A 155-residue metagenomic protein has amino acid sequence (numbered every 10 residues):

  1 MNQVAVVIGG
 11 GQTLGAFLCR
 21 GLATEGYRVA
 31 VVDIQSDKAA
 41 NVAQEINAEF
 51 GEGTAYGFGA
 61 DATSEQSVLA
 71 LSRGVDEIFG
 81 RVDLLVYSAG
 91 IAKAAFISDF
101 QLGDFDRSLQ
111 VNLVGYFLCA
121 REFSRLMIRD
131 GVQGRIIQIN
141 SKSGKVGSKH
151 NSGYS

Functional and structural regions predicted by a protein language model:
N2-A30: Canonical Rossmann dinucleotide-binding motif of NAD(H)/NADP(H)-dependent dehydrogenases/reductases, specifically
Y27-N41: Conserved glycine-rich Rossmann-like NAD(P)H-binding loop of the short-chain dehydrogenase/reductase
S88-K93: Conserved NAD(P)H cofactor-binding loop of Rossmann-fold oxidoreductase domains
F96-I97, D104-L109: Substrate-binding pocket helix/loop in short-chain dehydrogenase/reductase
F100, G147-S155: Active-site loop-to-helix junction immediately N-terminal to the catalytic Tyr of the SDR YXXXK motif in Rossmann-fold
A120-R121: A short, exposed helix-loop element centered on a Lys and neighboring polar residues
S141: Residue(s) in the substrate-gating loop at a strand-loop-helix junction that position the organic substrate next
